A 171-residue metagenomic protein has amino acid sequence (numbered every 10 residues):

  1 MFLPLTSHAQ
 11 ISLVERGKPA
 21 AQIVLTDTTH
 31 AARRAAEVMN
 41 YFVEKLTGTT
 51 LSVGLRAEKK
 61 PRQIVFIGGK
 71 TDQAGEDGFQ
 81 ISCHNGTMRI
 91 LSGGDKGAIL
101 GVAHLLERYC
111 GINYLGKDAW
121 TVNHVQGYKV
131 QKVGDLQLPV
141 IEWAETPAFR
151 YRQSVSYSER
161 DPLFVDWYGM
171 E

Functional and structural regions predicted by a protein language model:
M1-P4: Bacterial N-terminal signal peptides
S7-S82, G134-A144: Acidic, contiguous N-terminal accessory segments
H30, A35-V38, F42, D72-E171: Feature activates predominantly on carbohydrate-active enzymes
